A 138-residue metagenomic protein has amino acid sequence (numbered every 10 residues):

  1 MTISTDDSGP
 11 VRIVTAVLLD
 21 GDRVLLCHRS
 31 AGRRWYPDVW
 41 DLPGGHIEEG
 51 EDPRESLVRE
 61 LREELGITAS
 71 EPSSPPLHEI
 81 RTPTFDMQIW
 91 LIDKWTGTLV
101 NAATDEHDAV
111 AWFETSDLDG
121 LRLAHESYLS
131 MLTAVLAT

Functional and structural regions predicted by a protein language model:
T2-L25: Conserved N-terminal beta-strand and adjoining loop/helix that marks the start of the Nudix/MutT-like hydrolase domain
T5-G9, G32-W35, H78-I89: Acidic pyrophosphate-coordinating catalytic loop
R12-V14, D22, F85-Q88, D108: Change "...and in nucleic-acid phosphodiester-cleaving endonucleases..." to "...and in nucleic-acid processing enzymes
L19-V24, A31-R33, E48, P83 (+1 more regions): Short, charged/polar surface micro-motifs in flexible loops or helix N-caps
R23-E63: Conserved Nudix-box catalytic region and its N-terminal flanking loop in Nudix hydrolases and closely related
I47, L118-D119: A generic structural signal for short hydrophobic patches within well-formed alpha-helices
L65-E71: Short secondary-structure junctions
A69, H78-V100, A109-A111, T115-D117 (+1 more regions): Active-site-adjacent beta-strand/loop module that shapes the phosphate/pyrophosphate-binding cleft
